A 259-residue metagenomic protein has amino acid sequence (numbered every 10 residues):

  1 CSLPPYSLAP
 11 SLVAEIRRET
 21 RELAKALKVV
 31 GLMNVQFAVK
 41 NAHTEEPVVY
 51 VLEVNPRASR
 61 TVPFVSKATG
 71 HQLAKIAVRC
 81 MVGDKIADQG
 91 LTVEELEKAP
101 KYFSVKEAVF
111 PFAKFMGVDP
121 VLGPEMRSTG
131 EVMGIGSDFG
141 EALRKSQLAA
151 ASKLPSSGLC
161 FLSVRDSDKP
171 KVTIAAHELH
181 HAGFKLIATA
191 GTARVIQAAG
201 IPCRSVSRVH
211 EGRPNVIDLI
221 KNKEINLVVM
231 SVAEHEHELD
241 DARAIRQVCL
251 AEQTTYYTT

Functional and structural regions predicted by a protein language model:
C1-S156: ATP-dependent carboxylate activation and anion-phosphoryl transfer catalytic cores that bind Mg-ATP to form
C1-V35, V39-A68, P155-T258: N-terminal beta-alpha lobe that positions the nucleotide/phosphoryl donor in ATP/NTP-coupled carboxylate activation
